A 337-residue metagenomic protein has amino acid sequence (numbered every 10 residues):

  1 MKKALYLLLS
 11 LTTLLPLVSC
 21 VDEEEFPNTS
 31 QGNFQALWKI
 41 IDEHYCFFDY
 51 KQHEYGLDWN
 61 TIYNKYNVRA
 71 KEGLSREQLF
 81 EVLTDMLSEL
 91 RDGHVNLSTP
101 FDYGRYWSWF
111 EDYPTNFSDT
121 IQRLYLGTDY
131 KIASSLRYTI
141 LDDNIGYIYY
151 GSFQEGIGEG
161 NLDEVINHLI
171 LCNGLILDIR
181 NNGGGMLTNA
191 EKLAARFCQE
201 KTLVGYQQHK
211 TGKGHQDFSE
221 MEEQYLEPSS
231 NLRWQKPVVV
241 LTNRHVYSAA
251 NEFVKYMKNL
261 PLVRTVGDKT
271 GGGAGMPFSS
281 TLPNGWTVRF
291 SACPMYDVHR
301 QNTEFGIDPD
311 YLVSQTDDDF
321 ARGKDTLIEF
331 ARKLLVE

Functional and structural regions predicted by a protein language model:
M1-P27: Bacterial Sec-dependent N-terminal signal peptides
Y6, T13-P16, N33, A70 (+4 more regions): Functionally constrained cores in energy, signaling, and assembly domains
L14, L169-L171, L232: Alpha-helix termination/capping residues and helix-transition junctions
C20-H209, Q216-E222, S279, T287 (+1 more regions): Flexible, low-complexity junctional segments that flank or bridge functional domains
V21-D42, E77, I145, G174 (+1 more regions): C-terminal "post-core" interaction segments
